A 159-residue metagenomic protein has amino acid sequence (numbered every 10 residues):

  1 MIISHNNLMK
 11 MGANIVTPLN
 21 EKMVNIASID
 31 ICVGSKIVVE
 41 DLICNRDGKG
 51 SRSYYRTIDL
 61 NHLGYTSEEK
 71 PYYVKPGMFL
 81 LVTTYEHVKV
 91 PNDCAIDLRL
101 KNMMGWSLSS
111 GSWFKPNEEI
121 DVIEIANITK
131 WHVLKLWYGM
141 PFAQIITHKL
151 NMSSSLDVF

Functional and structural regions predicted by a protein language model:
M1-F159: DUTPase catalytic domain/fold
